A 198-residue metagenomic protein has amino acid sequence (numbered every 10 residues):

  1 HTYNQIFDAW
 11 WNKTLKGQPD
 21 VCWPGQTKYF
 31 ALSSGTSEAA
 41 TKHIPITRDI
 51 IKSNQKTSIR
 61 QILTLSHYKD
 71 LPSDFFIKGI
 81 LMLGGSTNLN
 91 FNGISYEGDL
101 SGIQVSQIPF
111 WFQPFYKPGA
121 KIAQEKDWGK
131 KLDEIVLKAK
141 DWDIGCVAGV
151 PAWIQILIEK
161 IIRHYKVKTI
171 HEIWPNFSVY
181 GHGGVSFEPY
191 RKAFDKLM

Functional and structural regions predicted by a protein language model:
T2-M198: Active-site phosphate/ATP/adenylate-binding loop shared across adenylate-forming ligases
